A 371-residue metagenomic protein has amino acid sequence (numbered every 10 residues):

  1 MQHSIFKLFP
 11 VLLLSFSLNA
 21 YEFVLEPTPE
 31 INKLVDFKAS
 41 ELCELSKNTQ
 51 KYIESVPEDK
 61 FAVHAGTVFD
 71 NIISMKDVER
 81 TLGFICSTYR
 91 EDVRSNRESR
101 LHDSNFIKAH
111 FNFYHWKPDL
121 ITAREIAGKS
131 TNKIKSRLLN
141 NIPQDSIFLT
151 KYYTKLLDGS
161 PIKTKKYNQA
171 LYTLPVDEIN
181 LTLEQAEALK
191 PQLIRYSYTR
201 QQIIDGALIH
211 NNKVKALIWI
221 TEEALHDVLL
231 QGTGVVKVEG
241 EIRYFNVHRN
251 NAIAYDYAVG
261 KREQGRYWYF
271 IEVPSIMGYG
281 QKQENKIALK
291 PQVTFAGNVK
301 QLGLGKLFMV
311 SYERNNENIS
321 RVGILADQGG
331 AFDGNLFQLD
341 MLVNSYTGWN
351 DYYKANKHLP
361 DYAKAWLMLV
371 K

Functional and structural regions predicted by a protein language model:
Q2-V11: Sec-dependent signal peptide recognition, specifically the positively charged N-region followed immediately by
V11-A20: Hydrophobic h-region of N-terminal signal peptides that target proteins for export in Gram-negative bacteria
Y21-K371: Solvent-exposed, well-ordered loop and adjacent helix/strand elements within mature globular domains that form
